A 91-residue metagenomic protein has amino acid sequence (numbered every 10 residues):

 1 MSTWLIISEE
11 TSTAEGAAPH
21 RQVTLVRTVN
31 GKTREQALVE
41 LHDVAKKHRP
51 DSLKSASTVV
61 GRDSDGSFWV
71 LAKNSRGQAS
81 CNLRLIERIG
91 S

Functional and structural regions predicted by a protein language model:
W4-E10: A short beta-strand micro-motif
T11-T13, K32-R34, S75, R88: Generic structural motif
T11-V23: Acidic Ser/Thr/Pro-rich low-complexity disordered segments that often serve as glycosylated linkers/stalks around
R21-E35: A short, exposed loop/beta-hairpin motif centered on an aromatic-Gly-Thr core
G31-S55: A short, charged, amphipathic alpha-helix used as a generic interaction element across diverse proteins
K47-S91: Short, mixed-charge low-complexity intrinsically disordered segments
